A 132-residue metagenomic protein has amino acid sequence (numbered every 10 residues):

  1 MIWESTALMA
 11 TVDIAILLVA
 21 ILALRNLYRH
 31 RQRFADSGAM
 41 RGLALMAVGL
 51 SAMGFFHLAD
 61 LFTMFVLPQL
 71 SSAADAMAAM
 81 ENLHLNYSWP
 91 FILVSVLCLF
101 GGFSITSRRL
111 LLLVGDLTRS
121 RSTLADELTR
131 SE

Functional and structural regions predicted by a protein language model:
I2-E127: N-terminal membrane insertion elements
